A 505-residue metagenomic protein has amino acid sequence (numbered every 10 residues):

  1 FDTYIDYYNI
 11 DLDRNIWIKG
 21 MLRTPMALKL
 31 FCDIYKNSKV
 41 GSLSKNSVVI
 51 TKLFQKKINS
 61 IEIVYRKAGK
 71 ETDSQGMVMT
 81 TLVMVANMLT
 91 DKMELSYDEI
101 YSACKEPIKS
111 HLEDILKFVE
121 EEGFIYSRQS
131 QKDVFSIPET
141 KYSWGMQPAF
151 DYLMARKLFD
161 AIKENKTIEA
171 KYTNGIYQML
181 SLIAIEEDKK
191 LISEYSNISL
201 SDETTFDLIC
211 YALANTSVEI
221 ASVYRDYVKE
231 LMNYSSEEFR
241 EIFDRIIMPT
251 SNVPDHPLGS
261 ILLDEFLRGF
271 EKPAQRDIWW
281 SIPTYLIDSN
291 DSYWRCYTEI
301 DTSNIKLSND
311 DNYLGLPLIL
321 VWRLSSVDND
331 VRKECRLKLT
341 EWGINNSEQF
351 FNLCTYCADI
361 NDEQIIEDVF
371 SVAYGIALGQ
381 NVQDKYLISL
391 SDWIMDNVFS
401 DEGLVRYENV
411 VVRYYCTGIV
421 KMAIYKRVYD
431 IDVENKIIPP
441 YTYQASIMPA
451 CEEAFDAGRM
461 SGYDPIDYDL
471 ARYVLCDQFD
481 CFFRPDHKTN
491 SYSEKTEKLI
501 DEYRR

Functional and structural regions predicted by a protein language model:
F1-K163: Extended hydrophobic
D6-Y7, T24-M26, L30, E139 (+10 more regions): Extended charged low-complexity segments that act as oligomerization/scaffolding linkers
L28, M79-V83, Q147, R240 (+8 more regions): Alpha-helical repeat solenoid scaffolds
N46-K52, Y101-E106, F150-D151, L158-I162 (+3 more regions): Amphipathic alpha-helical scaffolding segments
E94-E241, R245-H256, R268-P273, T284-I287: C-terminal leucine-rich, beta-strand-based interaction scaffolds used for sensing/assembly
S96, P148, I168-Q178, L200-D207 (+8 more regions): Generic helix N-cap/helix-start motif at coil->alpha-helix transitions
D202-N312, I376-R505: Long internal repeat-built scaffold domains in very large eukaryotic proteins
N304-Q364, D368-S371: Extended amphipathic alpha-helical scaffold segments
